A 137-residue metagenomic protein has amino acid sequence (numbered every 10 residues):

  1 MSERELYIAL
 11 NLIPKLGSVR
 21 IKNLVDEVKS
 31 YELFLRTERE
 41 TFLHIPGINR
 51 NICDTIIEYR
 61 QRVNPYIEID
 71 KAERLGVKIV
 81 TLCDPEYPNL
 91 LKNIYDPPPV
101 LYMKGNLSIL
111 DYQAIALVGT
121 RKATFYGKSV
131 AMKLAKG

Functional and structural regions predicted by a protein language model:
M1-K136: Short, positively charged patches
